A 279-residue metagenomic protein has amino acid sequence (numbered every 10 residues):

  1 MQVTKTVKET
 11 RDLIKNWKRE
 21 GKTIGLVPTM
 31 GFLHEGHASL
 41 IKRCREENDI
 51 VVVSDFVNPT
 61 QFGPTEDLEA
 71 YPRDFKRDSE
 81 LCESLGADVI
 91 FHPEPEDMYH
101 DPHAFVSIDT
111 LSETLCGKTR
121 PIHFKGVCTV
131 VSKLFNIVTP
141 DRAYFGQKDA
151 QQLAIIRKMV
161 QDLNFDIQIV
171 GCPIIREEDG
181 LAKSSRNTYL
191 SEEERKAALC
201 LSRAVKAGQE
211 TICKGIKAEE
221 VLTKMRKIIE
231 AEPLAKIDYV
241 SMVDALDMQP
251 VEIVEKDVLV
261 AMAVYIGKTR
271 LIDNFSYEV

Functional and structural regions predicted by a protein language model:
Q2-L234, V243-A245, F275: Nucleotidyltransferase catalytic core that binds NTPs
E219, K224-V279: Phosphate/ribose-recognition catalytic cores of enzymes acting on nucleotide-derived substrates
